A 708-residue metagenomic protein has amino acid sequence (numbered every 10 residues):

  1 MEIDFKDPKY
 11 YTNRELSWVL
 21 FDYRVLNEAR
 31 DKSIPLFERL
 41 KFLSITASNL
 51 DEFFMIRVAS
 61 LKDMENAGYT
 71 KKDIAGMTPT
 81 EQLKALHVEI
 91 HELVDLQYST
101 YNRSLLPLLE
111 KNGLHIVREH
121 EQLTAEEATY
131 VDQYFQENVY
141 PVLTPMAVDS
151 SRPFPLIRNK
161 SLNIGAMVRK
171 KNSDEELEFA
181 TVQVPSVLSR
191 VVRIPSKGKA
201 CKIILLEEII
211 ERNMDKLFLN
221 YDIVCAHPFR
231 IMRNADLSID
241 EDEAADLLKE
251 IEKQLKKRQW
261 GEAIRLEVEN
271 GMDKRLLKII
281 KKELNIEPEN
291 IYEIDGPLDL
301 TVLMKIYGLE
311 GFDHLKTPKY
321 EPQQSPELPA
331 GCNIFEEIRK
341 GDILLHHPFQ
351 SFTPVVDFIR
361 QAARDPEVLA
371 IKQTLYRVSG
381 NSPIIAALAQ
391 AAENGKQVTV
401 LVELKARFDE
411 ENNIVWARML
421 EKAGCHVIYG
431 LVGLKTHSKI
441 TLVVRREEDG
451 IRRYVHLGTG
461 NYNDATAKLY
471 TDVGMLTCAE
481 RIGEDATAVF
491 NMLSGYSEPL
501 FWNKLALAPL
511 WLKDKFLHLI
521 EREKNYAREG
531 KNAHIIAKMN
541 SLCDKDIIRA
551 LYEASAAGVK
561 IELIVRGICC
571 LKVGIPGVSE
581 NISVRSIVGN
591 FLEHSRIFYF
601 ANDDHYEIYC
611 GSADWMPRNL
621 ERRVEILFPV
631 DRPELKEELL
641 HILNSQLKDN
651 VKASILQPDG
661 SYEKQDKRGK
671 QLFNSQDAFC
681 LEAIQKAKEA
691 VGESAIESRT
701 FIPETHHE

Functional and structural regions predicted by a protein language model:
M1-I535, E553-A557, C569-E708: N-terminal localization/anchoring segments of enzymes in phospholipid and broader phosphate metabolism
N540: Cofactor-pocket helix-loop regions in the catalytic cores of large enzyme subunits
K545-I548, Y552: Glycine/threonine-rich ATP-lid/beta-loop region of ATP-binding domains
K560-I564: Hydrophobic alpha/beta core scaffold segments
